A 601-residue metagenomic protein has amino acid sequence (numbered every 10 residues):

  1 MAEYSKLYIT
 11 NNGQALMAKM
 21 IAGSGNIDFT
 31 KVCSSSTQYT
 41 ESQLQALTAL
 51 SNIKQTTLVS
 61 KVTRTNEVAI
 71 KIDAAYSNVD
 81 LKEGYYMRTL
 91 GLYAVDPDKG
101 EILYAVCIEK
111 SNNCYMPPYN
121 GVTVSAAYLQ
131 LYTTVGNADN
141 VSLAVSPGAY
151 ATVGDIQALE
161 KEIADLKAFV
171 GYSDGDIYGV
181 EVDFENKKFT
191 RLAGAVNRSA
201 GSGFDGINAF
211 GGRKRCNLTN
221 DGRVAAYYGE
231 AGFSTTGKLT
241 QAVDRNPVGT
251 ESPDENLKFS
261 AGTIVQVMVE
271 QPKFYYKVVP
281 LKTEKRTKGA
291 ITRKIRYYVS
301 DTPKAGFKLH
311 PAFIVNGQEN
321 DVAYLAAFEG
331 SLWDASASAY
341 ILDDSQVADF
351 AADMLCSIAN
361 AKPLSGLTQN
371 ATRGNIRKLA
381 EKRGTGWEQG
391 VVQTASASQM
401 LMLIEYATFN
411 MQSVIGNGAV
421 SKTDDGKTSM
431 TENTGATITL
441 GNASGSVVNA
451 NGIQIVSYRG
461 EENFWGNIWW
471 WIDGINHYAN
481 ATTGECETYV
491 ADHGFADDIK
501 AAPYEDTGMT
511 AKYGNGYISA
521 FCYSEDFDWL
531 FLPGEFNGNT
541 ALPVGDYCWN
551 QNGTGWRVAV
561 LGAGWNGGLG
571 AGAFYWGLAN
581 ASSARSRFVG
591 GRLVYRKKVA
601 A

Functional and structural regions predicted by a protein language model:
M1-P147: N-terminal assembly/attachment segments of tailed bacteriophage virion structural proteins
Q38-Y39, P97-K99, F274-K277, E329-L332 (+3 more regions): Acidic glycine-/aspartate-rich tracts in secreted/extracellular proteins
L81, Y86-D155, F274, V278-P280 (+4 more regions): Beta-strand-rich solenoidal segments
A151-F169: A signal for long, low-complexity, Ser/Thr/Asn-enriched, surface-exposed stalk/shaft and domain-boundary segments
A168-E270, Y276-V278, W387: GGW-centered surface loops in extracellular recognition modules
K258, G262-V265, T302-F464: Short aromatic-cysteine micro-motif
Q393-S396, V420-N433, T439-L440, V448 (+2 more regions): C-terminal, surface-exposed recognition/capping segments
Y478-D492: A short, polar/charged loop-to-alpha-helix boundary motif
